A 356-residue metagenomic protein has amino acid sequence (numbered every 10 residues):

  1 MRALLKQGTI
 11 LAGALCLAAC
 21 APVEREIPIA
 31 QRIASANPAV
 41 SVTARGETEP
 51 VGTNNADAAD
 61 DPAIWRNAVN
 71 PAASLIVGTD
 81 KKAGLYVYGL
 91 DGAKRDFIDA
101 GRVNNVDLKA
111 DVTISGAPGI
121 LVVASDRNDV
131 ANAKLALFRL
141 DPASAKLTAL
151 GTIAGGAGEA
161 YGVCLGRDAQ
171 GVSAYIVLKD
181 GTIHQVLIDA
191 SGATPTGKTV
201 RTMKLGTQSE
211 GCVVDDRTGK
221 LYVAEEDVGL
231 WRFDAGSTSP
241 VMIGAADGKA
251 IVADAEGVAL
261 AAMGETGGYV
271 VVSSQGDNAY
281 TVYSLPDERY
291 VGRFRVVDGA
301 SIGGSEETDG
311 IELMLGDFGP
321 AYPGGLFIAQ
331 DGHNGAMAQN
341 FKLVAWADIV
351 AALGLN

Functional and structural regions predicted by a protein language model:
M1-I10: Bacterial N-terminal signal peptides that target proteins for export
G13-A14: Residue-level signal for mature regions of secreted extracellular proteins and peptides
C20-N356: Sequence/structural signature of beta-propeller domains
